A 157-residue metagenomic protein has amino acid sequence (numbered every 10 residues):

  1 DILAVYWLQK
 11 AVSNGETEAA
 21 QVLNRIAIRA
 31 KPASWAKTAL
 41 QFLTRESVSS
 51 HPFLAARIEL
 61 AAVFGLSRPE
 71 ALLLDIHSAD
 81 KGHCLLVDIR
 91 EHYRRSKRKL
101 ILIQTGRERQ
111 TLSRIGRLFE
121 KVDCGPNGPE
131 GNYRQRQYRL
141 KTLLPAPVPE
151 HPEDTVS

Functional and structural regions predicted by a protein language model:
D1, N14-E18, V22-L23: Short helix-capping/linker turns of helical repeat alpha-solenoids
S13, L43-S49, H77-L85: Solenoid-like repeat scaffolds
A20, A30-R68: Basic, Lys/Arg- and aromatic-enriched nucleic-acid-binding interface segment
I26-L43, R95-R107: DNA breakage-rejoining catalytic core of tyrosine-based enzymes
L73-T111: Conserved tyrosine-mediated DNA breakage-rejoining catalytic core shared by Y-recombinases
Q104-S157: Active-site/catalytic core of tyrosine-dependent DNA strand-transfer enzymes
